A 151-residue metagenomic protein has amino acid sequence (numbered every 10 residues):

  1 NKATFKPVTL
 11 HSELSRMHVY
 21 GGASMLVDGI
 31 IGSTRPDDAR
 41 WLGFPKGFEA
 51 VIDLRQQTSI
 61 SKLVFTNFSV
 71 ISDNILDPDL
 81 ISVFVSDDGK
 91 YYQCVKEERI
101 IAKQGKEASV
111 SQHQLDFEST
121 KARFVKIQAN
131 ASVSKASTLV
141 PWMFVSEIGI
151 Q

Functional and structural regions predicted by a protein language model:
N1-I31: Predominantly extracellular/luminal regions of secreted and cell-surface proteins, especially disulfide-bonded
L14, G89, E98-I100: Short, solvent-exposed coil/turn elements at secondary-structure transition points
M17-H18, M25-D28, A39, G43 (+2 more regions): Compositionally biased, low-complexity repeat tracts
I31-K96, S109-Q151: Aromatic, loop-rich ligand-recognition surfaces of beta-strand-rich domains
C94-Q104: Solvent-exposed serine/threonine-rich low-complexity stretches and specific carbohydrate-binding patches
